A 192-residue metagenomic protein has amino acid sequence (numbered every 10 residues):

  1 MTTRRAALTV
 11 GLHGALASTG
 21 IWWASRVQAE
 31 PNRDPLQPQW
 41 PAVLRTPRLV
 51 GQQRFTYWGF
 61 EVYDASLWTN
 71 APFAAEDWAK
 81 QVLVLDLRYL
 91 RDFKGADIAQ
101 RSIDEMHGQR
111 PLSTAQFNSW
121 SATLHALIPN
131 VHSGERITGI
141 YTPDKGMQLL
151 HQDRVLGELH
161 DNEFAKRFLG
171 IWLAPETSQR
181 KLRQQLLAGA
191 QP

Functional and structural regions predicted by a protein language model:
M1-A15: N-terminal secretory signal peptides and thylakoid transit peptides that target proteins across membranes
E30-E105: Secretory/extracellular carbohydrate-interaction modules and structurally similar beta-sandwich "look-alikes"
W78-T142: Mid-length scaffold segments of soluble, non-membrane domains
E135-V155: Carbohydrate-binding surfaces in secreted/extracellular proteins
E158-Q179: Flexible glycine-rich active-site/ligand-binding loops centered on an Asp-His dyad
W172-P192: Glycine- and charge-enriched low-complexity intrinsically disordered segments
